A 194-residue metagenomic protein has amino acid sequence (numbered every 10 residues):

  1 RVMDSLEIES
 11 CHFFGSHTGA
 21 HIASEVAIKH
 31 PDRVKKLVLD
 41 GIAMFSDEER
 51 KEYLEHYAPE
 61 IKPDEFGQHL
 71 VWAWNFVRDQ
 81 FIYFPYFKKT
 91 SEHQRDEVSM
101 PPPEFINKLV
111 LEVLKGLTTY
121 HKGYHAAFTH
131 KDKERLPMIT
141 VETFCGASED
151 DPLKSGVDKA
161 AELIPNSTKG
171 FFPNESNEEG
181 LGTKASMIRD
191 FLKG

Functional and structural regions predicted by a protein language model:
R1-C11: Conserved acidic catalytic loop of the alpha/beta-hydrolase fold
F13-G15, D40: Short beta-strand immediately N-terminal to the catalytic nucleophile in serine-hydrolase-like folds
G15-G19, A23: Gly/Ala-rich beta-loop-alpha elbow adjacent to hydrolase catalytic centers
I28, K35-L70: Flexible "cap/lid" loop of the alpha/beta hydrolase fold
S99-D132: Hydrophobic, aromatic-rich cap/lid helix
I139, C145-A147: Short beta-strand/loop motif that positions the catalytic acidic residue of the alpha/beta-hydrolase fold
E149-K154: Acidic catalytic loop of the alpha/beta-hydrolase fold
N166-G194: Catalytic active-site module of serine/aspartate enzymes centered on a nucleophile-bearing elbow/loop
